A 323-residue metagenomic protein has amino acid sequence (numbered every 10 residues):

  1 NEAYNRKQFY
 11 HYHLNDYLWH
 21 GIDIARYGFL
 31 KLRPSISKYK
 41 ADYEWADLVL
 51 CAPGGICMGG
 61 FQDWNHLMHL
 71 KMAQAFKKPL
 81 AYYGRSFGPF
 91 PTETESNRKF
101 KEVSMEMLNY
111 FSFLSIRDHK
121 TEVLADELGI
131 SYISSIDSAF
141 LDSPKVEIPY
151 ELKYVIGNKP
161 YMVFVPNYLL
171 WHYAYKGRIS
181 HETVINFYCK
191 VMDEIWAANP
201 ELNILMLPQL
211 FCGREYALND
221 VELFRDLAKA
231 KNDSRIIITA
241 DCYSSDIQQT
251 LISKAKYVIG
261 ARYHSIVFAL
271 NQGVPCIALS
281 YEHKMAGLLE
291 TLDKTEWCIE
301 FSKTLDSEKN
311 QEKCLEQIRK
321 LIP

Functional and structural regions predicted by a protein language model:
N1-P323: Active-site anion-handling motifs in enzyme catalytic cores
